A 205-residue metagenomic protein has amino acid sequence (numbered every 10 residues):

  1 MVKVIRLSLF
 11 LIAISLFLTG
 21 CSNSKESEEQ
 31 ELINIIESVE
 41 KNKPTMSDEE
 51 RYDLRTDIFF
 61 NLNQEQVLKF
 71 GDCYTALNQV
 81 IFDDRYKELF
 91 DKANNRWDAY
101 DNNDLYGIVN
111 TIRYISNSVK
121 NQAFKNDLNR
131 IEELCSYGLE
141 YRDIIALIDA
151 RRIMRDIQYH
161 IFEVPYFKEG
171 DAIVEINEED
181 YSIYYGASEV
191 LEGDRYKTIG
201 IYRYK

Functional and structural regions predicted by a protein language model:
M1-L7: Positively charged n-region of N-terminal signal peptides that target proteins for export
L7-I14: Sec-dependent N-terminal signal peptides
F17-G20: C-terminal motif of bacterial Sec signal peptides marking the signal peptidase cleavage site
S22-S24: Bacterial signal peptide processing site
E29-Y52: Post-signal peptide N-terminal segment of mature Sec-exported envelope proteins
I36-V39, K87-R96, I201-Y204: Soluble extracellular-acting proteins and domains
S47-E140, A146-G170, D180: Alpha-helical segments in soluble extracytoplasmic regions
E179-K205: Short, low-complexity, Pro/Ser/Thr/Gly-rich segments in the mature regions of secreted, periplasmic
